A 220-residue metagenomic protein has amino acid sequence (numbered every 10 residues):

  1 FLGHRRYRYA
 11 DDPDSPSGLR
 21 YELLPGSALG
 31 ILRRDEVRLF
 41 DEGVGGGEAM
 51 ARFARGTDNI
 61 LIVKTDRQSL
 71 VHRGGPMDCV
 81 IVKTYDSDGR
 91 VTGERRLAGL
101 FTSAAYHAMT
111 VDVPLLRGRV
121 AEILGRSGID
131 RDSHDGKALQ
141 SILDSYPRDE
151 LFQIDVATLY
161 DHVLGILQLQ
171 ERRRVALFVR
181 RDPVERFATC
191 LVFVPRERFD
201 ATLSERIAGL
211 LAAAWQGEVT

Functional and structural regions predicted by a protein language model:
F1-T189: Charge-rich interaction surfaces and accessory domains that mediate macromolecular binding and assembly
V175-T220: A conserved regulatory-domain signal marking ACT and ACT-like small-molecule sensing domains and adjacent regulatory
